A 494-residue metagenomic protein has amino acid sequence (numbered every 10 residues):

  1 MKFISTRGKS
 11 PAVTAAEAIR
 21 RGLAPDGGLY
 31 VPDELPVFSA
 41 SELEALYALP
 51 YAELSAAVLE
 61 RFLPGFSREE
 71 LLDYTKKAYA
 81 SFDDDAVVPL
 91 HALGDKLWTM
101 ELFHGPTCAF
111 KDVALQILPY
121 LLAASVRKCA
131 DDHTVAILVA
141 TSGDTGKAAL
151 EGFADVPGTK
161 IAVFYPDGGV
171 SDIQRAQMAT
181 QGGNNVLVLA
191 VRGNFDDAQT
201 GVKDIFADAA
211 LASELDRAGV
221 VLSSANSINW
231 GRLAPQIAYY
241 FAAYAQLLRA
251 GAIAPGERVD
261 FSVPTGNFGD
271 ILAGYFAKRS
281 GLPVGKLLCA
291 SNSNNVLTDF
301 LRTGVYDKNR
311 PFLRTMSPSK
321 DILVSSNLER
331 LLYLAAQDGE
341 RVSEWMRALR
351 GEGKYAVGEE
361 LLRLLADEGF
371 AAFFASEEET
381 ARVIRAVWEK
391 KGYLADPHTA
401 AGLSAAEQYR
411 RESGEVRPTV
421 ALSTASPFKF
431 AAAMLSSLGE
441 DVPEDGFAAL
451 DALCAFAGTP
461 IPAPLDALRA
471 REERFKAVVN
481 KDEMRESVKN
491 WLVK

Functional and structural regions predicted by a protein language model:
M1-K494: PLP-dependent amino-acid enzyme catalytic core
